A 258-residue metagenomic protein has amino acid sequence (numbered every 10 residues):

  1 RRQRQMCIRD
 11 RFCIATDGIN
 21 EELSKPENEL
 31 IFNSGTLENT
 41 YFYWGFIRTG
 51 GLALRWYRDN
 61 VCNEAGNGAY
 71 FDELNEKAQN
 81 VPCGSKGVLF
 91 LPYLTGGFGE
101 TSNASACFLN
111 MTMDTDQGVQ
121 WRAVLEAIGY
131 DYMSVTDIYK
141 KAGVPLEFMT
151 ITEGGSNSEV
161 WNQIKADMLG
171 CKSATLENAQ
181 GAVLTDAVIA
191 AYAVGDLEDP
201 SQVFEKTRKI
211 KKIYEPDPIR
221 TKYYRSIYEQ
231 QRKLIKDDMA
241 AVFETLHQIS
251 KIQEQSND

Functional and structural regions predicted by a protein language model:
R1, Q5, R9-D258: Active-site core segments that coordinate phosphate-bearing ligands/cofactors across diverse enzyme families
